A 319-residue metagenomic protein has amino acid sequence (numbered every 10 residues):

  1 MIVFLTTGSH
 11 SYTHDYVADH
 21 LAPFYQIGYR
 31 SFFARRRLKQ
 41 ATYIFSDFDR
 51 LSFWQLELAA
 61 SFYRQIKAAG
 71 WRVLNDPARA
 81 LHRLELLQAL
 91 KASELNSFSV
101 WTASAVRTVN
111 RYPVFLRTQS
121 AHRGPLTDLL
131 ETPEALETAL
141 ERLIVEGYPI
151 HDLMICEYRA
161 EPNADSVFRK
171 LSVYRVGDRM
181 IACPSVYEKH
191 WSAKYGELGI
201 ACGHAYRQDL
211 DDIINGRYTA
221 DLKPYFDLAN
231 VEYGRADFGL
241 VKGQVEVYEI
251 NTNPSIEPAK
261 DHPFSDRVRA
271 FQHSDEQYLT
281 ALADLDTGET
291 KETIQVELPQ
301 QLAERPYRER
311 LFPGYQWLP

Functional and structural regions predicted by a protein language model:
F4, Y63, P77-R169, G216: Active-site nucleotide/adenylate-binding loops and adjacent lid/helix of ATP-dependent enzymes
T6-R111: Conserved N-proximal alpha/beta basic substrate-recognition cap immediately N-terminal to, or forming the N-lobe
S11-H14, S52-F53, H82-L84, H122-L126 (+5 more regions): Short catalytic/ligand-binding loop motif for oxyanion handling, primarily in non-cytosolic enzymes, centered on
R111, G177-D178, K242: Residue-level signal for tight coil/turn positions that link beta-strands
V114, M154, R169, I181-A182 (+2 more regions): Protein kinase-like catalytic core scaffold
E134-R217, K223-Y225: Phosphate-binding site of ATP-dependent enzymes
D227, V231, L240-P319: C-terminal active-site "lid" helix and adjoining low-complexity regulatory extension at the edge of ATP-using catalytic
A236-F238: Hydrophobic residue at the +6 position relative to the catalytic HRD Asp in the kinase catalytic loop
